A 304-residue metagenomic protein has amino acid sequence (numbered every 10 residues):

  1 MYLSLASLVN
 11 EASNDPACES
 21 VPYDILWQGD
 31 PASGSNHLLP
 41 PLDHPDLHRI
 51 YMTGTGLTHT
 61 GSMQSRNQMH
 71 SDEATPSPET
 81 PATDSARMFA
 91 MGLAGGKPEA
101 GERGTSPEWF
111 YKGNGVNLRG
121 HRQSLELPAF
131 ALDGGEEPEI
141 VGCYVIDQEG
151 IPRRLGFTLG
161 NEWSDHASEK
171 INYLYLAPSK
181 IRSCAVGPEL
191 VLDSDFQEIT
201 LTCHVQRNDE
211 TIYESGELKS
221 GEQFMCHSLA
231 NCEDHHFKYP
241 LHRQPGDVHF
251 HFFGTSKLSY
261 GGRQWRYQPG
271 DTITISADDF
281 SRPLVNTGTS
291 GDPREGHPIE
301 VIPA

Functional and structural regions predicted by a protein language model:
Y2-D209: Active-site microenvironments in enzyme catalytic cores
G160, S164-A304: Catalytic-pocket segment enriched in acidic/His residues
